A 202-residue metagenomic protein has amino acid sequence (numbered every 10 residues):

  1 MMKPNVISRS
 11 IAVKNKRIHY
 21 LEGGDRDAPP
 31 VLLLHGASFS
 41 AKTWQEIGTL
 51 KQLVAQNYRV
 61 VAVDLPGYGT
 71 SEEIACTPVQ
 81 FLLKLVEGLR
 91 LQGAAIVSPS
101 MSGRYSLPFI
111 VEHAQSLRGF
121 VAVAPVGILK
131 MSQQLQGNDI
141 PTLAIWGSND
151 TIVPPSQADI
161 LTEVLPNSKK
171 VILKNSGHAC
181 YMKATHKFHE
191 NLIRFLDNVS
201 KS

Functional and structural regions predicted by a protein language model:
S38-T49: The serine-hydrolase catalytic nucleophile loop
E46, P154-L161: Short alpha-helix in the alpha/beta-hydrolase fold that links the catalytic acid
V54-E72: Conserved alpha/beta-hydrolase
V79-A94: Conserved acidic catalytic loop of the alpha/beta-hydrolase fold
S98-S106: Gly/Ala-rich beta-loop-alpha elbow adjacent to hydrolase catalytic centers
Q115-G127: A conserved short beta-strand
N138, A144-W146, D150: Short beta-strand/loop motif that positions the catalytic acidic residue of the alpha/beta-hydrolase fold
S176-T185, H189: Catalytic histidine-centered segment of alpha/beta-hydrolase-like enzymes
